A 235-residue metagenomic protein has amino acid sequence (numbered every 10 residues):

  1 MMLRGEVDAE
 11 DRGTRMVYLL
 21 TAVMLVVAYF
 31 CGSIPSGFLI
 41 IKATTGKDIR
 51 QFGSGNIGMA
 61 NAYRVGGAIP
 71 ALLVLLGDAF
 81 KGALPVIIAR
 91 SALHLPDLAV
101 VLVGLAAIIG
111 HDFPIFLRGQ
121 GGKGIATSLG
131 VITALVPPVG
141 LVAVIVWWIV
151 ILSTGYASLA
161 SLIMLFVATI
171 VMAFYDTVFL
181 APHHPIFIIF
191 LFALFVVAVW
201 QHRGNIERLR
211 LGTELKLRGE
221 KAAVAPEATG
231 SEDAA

Functional and structural regions predicted by a protein language model:
D11-V23, L84-L102, T133-G140, F174-I189: Helix-coil boundary and interhelical linker segments in multi-pass alpha-helical membrane proteins
V17-T45: N-terminal signal-anchor transmembrane alpha helix
G37-I40, G110-Q120, V146-T154, H202-E207: C-terminal ends of transmembrane helices
F38-I69, E207-S231: Cytosolic, membrane-interface loops and tails of multi-pass inner-membrane proteins
K47-N56, F116-L129, Y156-M164: Short, non-helical or kinked segments that cap or interrupt transmembrane helices
Y63-G66, A89-A92, A106, G110 (+2 more regions): Interfacial segments of multi-pass membrane proteins
R64-R90, V103: Multi-pass membrane catalytic core of lipid/isoprenoid biosynthesis enzymes
L141, A157-L165, A181-L194: Loop-to-transmembrane alpha-helix initiation sites
